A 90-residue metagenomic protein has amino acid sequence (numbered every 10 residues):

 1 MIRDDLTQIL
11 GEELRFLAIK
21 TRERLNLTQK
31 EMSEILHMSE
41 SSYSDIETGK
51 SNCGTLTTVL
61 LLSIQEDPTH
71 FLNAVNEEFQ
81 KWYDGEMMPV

Functional and structural regions predicted by a protein language model:
M1-R24: A short, Lys/Arg-rich alpha-helix, primarily the initiator
Q8, T69-V90: Short, charged recognition helix plus adjacent turn of helix-turn-helix-like nucleic-acid-binding domains
F16-E31, L60, M88-P89: Short basic helix-loop element that most often maps to the first helix and adjoining turn of HTH DNA-binding modules
N26-D45: Short alpha-helical DNA-recognition segment
T48: Short, conserved catalytic or interaction motifs in soluble domains
G54-N73: DNA major-groove recognition helix of helix-turn-helix/homeodomain DNA-binding modules
